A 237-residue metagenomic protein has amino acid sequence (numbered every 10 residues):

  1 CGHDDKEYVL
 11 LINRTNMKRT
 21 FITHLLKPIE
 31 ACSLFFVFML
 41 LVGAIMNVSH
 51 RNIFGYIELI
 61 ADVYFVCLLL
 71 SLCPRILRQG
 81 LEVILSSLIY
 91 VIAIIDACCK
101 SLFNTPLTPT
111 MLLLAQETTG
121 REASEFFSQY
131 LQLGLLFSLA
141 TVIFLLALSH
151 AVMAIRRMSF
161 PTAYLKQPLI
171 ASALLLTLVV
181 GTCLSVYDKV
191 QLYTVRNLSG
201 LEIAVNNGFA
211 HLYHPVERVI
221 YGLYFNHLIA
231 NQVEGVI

Functional and structural regions predicted by a protein language model:
C1-G2, M17: Accessible peptide chain termini
H3-D4, Y8: Acidic/polar hotspots within intrinsically disordered regions
L10-L11, L112, A230, E234-G235: Ubiquitous "structural anchor" signal
L11-A204: Transmembrane and membrane-interface helices of multi-pass, inner-membrane envelope-modifying transferases
L184-I237: Membrane-interface segments at or immediately adjacent to transmembrane helices that form the boundary between
